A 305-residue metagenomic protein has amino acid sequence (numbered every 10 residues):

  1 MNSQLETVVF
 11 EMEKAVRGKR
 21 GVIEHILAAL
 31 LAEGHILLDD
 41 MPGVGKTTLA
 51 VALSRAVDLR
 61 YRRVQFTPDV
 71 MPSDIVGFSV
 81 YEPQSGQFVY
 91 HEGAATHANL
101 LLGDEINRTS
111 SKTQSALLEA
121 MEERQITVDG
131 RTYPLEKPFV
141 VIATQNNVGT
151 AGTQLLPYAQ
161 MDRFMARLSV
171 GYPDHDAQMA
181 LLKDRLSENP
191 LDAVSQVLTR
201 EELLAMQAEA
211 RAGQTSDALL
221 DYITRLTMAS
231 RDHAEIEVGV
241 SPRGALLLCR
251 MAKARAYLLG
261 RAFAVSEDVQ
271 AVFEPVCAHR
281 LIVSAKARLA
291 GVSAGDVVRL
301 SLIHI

Functional and structural regions predicted by a protein language model:
N2-H35, M41: Pre-Walker A (pre-P-loop) alpha-helix and adjacent loop at the N terminus of AAA/AAA+ ATPase modules, a conserved
H25, E82-L101: Conserved alpha-helical scaffold flanking the Walker A/P-loop in AAA+ ATPase domains
L31-T67: Walker A/P-loop
G34, A98-L100, E136-I142: Loop/turn-to-beta-strand initiation segments
E82, T113, M121-V197, A205-A210 (+1 more regions): Canonical AAA+ ATPase core
D104-E105: Walker B catalytic acidic pair
T153, V170-V240, R261-A262, S266 (+1 more regions): Conserved C-terminal "switch" segment of AAA+ ATPases
D232-L302: C-terminal engagement/docking regions of AAA+ P-loop ATPases
